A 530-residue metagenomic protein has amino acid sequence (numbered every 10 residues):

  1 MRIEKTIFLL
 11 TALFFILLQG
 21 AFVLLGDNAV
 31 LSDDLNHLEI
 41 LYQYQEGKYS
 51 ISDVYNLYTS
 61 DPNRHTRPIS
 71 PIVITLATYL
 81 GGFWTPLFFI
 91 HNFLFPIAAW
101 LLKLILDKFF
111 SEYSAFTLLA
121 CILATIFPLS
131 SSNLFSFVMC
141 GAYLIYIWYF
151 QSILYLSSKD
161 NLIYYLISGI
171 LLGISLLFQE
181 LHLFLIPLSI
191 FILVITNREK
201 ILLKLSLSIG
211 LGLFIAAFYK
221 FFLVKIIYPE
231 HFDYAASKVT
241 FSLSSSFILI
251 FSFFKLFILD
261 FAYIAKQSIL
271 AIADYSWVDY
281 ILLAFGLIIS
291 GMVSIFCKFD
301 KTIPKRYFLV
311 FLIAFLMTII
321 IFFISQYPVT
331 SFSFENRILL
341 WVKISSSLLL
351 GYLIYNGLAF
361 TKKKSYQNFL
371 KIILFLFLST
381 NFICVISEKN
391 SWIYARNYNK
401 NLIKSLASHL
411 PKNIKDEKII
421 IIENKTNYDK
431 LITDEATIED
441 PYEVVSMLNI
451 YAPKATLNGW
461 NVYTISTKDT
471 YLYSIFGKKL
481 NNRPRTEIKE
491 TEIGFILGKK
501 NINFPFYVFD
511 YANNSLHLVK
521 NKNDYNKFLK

Functional and structural regions predicted by a protein language model:
K5-H65, I72-I74, T78-P86, I90-I97 (+6 more regions): Intrinsically disordered, polar/acidic, low-complexity terminal segments
A12, G210, F308, L348 (+1 more regions): Signature aromatic-anchored transmembrane alpha helix within multi-pass, membrane-resident enzymes that catalyze glycan
L13, D300-Y327, I372-F377: Transmembrane alpha-helix segments characteristic of polytopic inner-membrane glycan-assembly/cell-envelope
A21, L129-N133, L176, V310-F334 (+1 more regions): Transmembrane-helix signature of polytopic, lipid-linked glycan biosynthesis machinery
L102, L106-P128, Y146-I147, Y366 (+1 more regions): Transmembrane-helix signature of polytopic, membrane-embedded enzymes that assemble or transfer cell-envelope glycans
Q151, Y155-I174, L203-L207, S365-I372: Short hydrophobic alpha-helices at membrane interfaces in multi-pass membrane enzymes
F184-F214: Perimembrane helix-loop-helix junctions
V329-L358: Hydrophobic/aromatic-rich transmembrane helices and adjacent perimembrane loops
